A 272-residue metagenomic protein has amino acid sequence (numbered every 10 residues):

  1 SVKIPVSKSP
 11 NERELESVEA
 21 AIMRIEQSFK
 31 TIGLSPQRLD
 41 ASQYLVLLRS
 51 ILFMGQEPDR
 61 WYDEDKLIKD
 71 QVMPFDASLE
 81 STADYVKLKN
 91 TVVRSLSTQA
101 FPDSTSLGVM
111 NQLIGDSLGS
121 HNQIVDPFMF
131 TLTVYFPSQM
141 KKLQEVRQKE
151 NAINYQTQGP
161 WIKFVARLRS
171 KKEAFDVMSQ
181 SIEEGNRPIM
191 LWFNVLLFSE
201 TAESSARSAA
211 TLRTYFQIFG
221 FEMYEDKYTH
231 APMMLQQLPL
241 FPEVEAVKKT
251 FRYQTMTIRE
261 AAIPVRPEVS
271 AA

Functional and structural regions predicted by a protein language model:
S1-P267: Extended, folded cores of ATP/NTP-driven motor/assembly subunits in large transport and secretion machines
V269-A272: Glycine-rich phosphate-binding loop of nucleotide-binding enzymes
